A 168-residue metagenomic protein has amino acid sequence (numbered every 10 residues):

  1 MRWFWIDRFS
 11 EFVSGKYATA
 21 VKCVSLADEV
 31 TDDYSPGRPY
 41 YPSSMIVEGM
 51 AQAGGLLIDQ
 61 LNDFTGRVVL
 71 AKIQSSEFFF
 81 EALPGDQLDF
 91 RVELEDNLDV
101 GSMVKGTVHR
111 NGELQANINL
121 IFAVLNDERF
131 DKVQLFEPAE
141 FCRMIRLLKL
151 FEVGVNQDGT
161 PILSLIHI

Functional and structural regions predicted by a protein language model:
M1-T31: N-terminal structural module
F4-D7, A71, F90-V92, I118: Small-residue-enriched segments and motifs
F9, S75-N111: Hydrophobic beta-sheet segments that form the core/acyl-binding groove of ACP/CoA-dependent acyl-chain-processing
A20, A116-I118: A structural microfeature
S35-G55, L70: Compact, glycine-rich, soluble single-domain proteins
G54-D89, A123: Hydrophobic beta-strand-centered segment that forms part of the acyl-chain substrate-binding groove
I121-S164: Surface-exposed, gly/pro-biased binding rims or lids
I166-I168: Conserved small/polar residues in nucleotide/adenosyl-binding loops
